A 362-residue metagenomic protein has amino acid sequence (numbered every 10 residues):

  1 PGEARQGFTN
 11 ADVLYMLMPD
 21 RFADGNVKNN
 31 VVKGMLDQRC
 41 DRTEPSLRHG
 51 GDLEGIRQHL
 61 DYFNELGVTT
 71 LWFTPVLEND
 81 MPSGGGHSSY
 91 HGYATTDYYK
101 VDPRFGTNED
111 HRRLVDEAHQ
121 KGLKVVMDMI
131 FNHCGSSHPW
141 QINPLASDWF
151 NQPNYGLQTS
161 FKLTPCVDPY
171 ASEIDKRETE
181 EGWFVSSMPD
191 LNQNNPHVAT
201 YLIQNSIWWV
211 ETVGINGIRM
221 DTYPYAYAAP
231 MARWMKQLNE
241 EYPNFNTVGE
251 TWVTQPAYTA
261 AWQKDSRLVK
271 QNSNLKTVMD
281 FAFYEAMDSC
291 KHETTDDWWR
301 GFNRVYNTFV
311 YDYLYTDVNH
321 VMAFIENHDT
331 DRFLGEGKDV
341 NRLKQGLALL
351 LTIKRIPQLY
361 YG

Functional and structural regions predicted by a protein language model:
P1-R5: Non-catalytic propeptide/linker segments at domain boundaries
Q6-D12, D20-I207, T212-V213, M231-E241 (+3 more regions): Substrate-binding/active-site clefts of carbohydrate-active enzymes
V13-Y15, L71-F73, V125-M127, I218 (+3 more regions): Hydrophobic faces of well-ordered beta-strands that scaffold small-molecule active sites in alpha/beta enzyme cores
M18-D20, T74-L77, D128-N132, D221-Y223 (+3 more regions): Active-site-proximal beta-strand/loop segments in catalytic clefts of secreted hydrolases
G25-E44, R48, W252-V253, A286 (+2 more regions): Loop/helix patches that line or flank the sugar-binding groove of alpha-linked glycan CAZymes
F63, G106, Y225-A226, H328: Glycine-/small-residue-rich active-site loops that bind phosphorylated ligands and cofactors
V76, V101, D221-Y223, F333-E336: Short strand-loop junctions, especially beta-strand C-caps/beta-turns that link beta-sheets to coils or alpha-helices
V115, H119, H133, H138 (+5 more regions): Active-site-proximal helices and loops of the catalytic beta/alpha 8
